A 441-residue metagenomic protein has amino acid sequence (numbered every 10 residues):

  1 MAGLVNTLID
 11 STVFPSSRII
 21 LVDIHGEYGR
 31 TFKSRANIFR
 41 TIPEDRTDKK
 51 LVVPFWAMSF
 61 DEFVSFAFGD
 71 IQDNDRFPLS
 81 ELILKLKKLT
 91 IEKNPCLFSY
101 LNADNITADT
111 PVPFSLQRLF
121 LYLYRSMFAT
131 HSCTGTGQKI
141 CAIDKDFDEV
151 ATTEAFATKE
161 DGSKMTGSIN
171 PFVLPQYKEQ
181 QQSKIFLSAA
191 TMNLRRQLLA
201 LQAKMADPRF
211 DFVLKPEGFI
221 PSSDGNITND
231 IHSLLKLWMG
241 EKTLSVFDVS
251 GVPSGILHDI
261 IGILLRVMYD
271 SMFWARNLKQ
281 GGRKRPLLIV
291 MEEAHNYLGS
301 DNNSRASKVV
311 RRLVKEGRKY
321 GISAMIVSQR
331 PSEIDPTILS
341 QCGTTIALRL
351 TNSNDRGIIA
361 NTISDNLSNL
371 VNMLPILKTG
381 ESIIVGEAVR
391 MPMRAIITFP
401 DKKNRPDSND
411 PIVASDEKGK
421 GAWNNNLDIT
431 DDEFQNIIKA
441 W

Functional and structural regions predicted by a protein language model:
M1-P43, P336, I384, D416 (+2 more regions): Glycine-rich phosphate-binding loop of nucleotide-binding enzymes
N6-I9, V13, H25-F39, P43 (+1 more regions): P-loop NTPase motor domains
T7-T12, M268-F273, V309-M325, L367 (+1 more regions): Substrate-engagement module of ASCE P-loop NTPases
V22, M291, V327-S328: Hydrophobic residues in beta-strands of the RecA-like P-loop NTPase core, especially within AAA+ ATPase
T41-D45, V52-A57, T345-N354: Conserved AAA+ ATPase "SRH/arginine-finger" region at the nucleotide-binding site
G69, A306, R312-I396: Conserved ATP-driven motor cores of ASCE-family P-loop NTPases powering translocation/secretion/packaging/pilus
P78-L101, N372-K403: Conserved AAA+ ATPase small/helical "lid" subdomain
I143-E160, D259, T379-W441: Conserved P-loop NTPase motor module
